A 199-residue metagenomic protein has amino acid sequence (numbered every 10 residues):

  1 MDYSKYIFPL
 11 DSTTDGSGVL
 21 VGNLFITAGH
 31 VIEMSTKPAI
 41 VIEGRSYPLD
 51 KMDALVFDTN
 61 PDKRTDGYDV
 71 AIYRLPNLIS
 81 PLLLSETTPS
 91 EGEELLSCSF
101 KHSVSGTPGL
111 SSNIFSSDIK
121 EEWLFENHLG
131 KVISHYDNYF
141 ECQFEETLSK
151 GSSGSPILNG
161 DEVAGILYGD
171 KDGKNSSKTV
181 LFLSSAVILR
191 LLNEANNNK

Functional and structural regions predicted by a protein language model:
D2-T14, L75-L82, G106-N198: Active-site region of chymotrypsin-like
D11-T13, G22, G29-Y136, L158-N159: Serine endopeptidase catalytic core focused on the charge-relay Asp
N23-L24, V180: A residue-level structural signature of the nucleotidyltransferase/glycosyltransferase Rossmann-like core
L24-I26, L96, E141, G165: General beta-strand recognition
